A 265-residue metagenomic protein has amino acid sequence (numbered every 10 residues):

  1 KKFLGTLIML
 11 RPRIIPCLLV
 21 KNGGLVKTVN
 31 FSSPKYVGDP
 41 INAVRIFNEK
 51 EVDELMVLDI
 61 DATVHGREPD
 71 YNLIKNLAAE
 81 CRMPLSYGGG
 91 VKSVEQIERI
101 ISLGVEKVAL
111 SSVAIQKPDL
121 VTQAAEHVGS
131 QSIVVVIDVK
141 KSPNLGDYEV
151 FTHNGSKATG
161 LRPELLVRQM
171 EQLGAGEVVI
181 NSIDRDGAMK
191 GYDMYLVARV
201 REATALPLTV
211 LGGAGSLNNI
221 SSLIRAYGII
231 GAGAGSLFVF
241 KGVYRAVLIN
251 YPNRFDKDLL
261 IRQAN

Functional and structural regions predicted by a protein language model:
K1-I8: Short, Lys/Arg-enriched N-terminal segments with co-localized hydrophobic residues within the first ~10-30 amino acids
L10, I14, A62-A78, K92-E98 (+5 more regions): Active-site-adjacent beta->alpha loops and helix N-cap segments on the catalytic face of soluble alpha/beta enzymes
R13-C17, E54, R82-S86, E106-A109 (+5 more regions): Structural preference for beta-strand elements that scaffold enzyme active sites
L19, F47, L55, I100 (+5 more regions): Conserved, mostly hydrophobic/aromatic
V20-N22, V26-K27, V105-V179, D184-R185: Conserved anion-binding
Y36-N48, K92-E98, T159-Q169, I220: Short, acidic/polar
C81, L85-G104, Y195-G231: Catalytic cores of alpha/beta
V121-H127, I220-N265: C-terminal helical cap(s) of enzyme catalytic domains, especially alpha/beta-barrels
